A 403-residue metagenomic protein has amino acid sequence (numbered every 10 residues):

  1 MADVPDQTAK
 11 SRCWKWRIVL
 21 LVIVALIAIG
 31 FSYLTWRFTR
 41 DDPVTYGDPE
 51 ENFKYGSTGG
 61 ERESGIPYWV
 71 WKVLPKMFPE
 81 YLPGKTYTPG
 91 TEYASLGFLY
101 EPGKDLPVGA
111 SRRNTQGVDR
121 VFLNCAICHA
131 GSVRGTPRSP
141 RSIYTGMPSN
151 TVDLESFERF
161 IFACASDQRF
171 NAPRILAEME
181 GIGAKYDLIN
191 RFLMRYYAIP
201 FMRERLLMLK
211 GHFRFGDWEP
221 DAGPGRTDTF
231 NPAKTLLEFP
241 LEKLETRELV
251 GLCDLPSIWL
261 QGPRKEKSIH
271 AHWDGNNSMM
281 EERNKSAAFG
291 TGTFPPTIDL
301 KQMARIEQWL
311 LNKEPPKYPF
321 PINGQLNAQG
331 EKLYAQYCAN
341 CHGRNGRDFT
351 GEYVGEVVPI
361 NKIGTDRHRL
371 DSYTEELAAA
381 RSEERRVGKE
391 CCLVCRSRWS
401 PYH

Functional and structural regions predicted by a protein language model:
T8-I27, F31: N-terminal Sec-pathway targeting helices
L26-Y46: Membrane-interface motif at the C-terminal end of an N-terminal transmembrane signal
T39-V118, K317: Sequence context of c-type cytochrome heme-c attachment sites
G84-I298: Extracytoplasmic redox metalloprotein regions
P102-Q116, Q308-Y334, G343-N361: Electrostatic cytochrome c docking/interface patches
F122-S132, I258, I306, G330-N345: The canonical Cys-X-X-Cys-His
R344-S382, R386: Extended amphipathic alpha-helical segments with heptad-repeat/coiled-coil character used for oligomerization, fusion
E384, G388-H403: Positively charged, low-complexity/disordered segments
